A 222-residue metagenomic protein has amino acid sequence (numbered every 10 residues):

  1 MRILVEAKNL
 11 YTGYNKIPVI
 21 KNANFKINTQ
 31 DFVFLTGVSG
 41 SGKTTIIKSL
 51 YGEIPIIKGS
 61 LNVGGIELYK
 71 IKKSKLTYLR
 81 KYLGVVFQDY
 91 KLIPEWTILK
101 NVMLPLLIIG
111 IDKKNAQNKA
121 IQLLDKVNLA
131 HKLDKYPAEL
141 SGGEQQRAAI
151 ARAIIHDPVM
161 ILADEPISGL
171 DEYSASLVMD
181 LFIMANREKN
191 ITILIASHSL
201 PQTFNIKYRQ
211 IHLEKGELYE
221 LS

Functional and structural regions predicted by a protein language model:
Y51: Helix-to-loop junction immediately C-terminal to a conserved catalytic motif
G59-Y69: Conserved ABC transporter NBD signature motif
W96-M103: Short coil-to-helix segment of the ABC ATPase nucleotide-binding domain corresponding to the Q-loop/switch region
Y136-L140, E144: Conserved ABC ATPase signature
I155-V159: A short, proline-enriched helix->beta-strand linker immediately N-terminal to the Walker B motif in ABC-type P-loop
I161-D164: Catalytic Walker B motif of ABC-type/P-loop ATPase nucleotide-binding domains
E172-S174: Helix N-cap at the start of a conserved alpha-helix in ABC-type nucleotide-binding domains
